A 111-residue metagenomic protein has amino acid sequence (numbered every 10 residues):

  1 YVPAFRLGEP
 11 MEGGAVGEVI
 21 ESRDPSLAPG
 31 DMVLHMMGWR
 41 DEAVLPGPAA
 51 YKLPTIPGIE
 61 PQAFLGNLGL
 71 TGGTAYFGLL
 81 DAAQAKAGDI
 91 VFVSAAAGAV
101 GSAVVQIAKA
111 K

Functional and structural regions predicted by a protein language model:
Y1-W39: Glycine-rich beta-strand-centered segment in the early N-terminal region that forms part of a ligand/cofactor-binding
I20-S22, V44-P46, L53: Short beta-strand-to-turn element immediately C-terminal to the catalytic PLP-Schiff-base lysine in fold type I
M36-A50: A structural motif shared across PLP-dependent enzymes of the aminotransferase-like
P48-A83: Extended, non-globular alpha-helical segments
G69-K111: Mid-domain Rossmann-like dinucleotide-binding core that forms the NAD(H)/NADP(H) cofactor-binding site
